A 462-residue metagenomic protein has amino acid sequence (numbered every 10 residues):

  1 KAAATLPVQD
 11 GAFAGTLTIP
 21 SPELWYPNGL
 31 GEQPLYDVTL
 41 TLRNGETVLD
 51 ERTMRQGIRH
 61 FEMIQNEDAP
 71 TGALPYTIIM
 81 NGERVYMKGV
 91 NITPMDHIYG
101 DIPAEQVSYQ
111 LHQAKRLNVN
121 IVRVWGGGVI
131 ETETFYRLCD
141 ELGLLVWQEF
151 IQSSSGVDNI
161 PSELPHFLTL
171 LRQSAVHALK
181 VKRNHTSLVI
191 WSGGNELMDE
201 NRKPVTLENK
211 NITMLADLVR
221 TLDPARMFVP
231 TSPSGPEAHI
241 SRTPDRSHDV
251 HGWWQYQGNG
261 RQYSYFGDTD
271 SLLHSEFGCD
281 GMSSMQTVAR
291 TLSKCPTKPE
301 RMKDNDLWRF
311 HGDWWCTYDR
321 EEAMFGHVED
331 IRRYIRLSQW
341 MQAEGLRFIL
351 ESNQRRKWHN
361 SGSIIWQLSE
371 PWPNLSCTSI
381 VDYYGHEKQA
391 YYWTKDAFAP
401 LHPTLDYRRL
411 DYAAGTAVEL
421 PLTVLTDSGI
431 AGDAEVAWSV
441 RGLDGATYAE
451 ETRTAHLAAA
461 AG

Functional and structural regions predicted by a protein language model:
K1-V122, I130, R355-R356, N360 (+2 more regions): Secreted/periplasmic carbohydrate-active enzymes, especially glycoside hydrolases
E23-W25, T47-S155, L164-I190, N305-A343: Active-site-adjacent substrate/metal-binding segments within catalytic domains of carbohydrate-active enzymes
L111, Y136, L179, A216-R220 (+2 more regions): Non-transmembrane alpha-helical segments in soluble domains of secreted/periplasmic/extracellular proteins
G128-I130, Q152-S155, N195-D199, S234-P236 (+2 more regions): Solvent-exposed loop/turn segments at secondary-structure junctions within structured extracellular/periplasmic domains
Y136-W147, N159-V176, P204-L207, T243-R246 (+2 more regions): Aromatic- and acidic-residue-enriched segments that line the glycan-binding/catalytic groove of carbohydrate-active
E141, P161-S241, M341: Active-site neighborhood of glycoside hydrolase catalytic domains
S155-S162, T394: Short, charged, surface-exposed secondary-structure boundary motifs
W191, V219-R220, V229, P236-H239 (+1 more regions): Substrate-binding clefts and catalytic carboxylate motifs of secreted carbohydrate-active enzymes
